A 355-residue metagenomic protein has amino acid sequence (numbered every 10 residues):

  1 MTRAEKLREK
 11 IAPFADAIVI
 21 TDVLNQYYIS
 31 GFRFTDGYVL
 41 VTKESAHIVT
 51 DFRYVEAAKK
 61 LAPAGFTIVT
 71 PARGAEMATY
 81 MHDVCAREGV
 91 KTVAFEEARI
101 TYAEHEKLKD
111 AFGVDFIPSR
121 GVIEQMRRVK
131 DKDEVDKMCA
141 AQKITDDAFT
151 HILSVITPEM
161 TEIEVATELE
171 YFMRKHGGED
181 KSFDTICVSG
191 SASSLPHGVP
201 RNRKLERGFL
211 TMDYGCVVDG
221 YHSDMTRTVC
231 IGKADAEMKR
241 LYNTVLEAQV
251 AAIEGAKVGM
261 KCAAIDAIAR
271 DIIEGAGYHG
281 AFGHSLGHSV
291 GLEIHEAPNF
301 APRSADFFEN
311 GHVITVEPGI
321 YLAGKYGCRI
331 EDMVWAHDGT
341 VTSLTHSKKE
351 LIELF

Functional and structural regions predicted by a protein language model:
M1-F355: Active-site neighborhoods and metal-handling regions in enzymes and metal-associated proteins
